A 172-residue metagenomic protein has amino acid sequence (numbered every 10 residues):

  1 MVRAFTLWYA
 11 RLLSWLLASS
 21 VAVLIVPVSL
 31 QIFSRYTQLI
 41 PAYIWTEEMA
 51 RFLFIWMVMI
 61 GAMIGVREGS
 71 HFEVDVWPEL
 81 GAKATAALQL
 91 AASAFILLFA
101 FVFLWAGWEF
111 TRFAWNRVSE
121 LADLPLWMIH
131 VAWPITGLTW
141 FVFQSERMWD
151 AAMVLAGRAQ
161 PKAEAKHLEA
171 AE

Functional and structural regions predicted by a protein language model:
M1-E172: Alpha-helical transmembrane segments and membrane-interface helix-loop junctions in multi-pass membrane proteins
